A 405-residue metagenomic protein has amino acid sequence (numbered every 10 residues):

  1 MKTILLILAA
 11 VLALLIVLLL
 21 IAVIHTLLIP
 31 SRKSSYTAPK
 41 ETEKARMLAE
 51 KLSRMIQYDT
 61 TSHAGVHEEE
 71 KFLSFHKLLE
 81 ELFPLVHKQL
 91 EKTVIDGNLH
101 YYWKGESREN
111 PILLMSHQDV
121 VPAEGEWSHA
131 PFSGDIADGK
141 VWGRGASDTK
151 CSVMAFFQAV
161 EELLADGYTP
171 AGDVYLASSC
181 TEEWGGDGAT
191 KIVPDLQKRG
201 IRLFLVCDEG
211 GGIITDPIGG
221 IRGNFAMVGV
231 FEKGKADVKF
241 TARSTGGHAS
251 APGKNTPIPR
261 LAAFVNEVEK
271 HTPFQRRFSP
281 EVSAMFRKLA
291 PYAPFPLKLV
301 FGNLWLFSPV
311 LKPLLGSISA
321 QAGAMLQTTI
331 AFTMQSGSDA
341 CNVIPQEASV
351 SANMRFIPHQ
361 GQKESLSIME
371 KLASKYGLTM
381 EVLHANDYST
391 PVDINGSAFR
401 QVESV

Functional and structural regions predicted by a protein language model:
M1-A13: Feature marks short, highly hydrophobic, charge-poor N-terminal signal-anchor/signal peptide-like helices that anchor
L12-R144, D166-P170: Acidic/His- and Gly-rich active-site-bordering loop/insert found across diverse amide/peptide-bond hydrolases
A22-H25, Q158-A165, A263-E267: Short glycine/serine- and small hydrophobic-enriched flexible loop segments
R32-K33, L196-R199, F204, G212-G223 (+4 more regions): Acidic-enriched catalytic cores of C-N bond-cleaving enzymes acting on peptides and small amides
V141, S147-M227: Acidic/histidine-rich catalytic neighborhood of metal-dependent amide-processing enzymes
V343-Q346, S351: Glycine-rich, aromatic-lined ligand/substrate-binding cores of catalytic and carbohydrate-binding domains
R355, E381-G396: A short beta-alpha structural unit
